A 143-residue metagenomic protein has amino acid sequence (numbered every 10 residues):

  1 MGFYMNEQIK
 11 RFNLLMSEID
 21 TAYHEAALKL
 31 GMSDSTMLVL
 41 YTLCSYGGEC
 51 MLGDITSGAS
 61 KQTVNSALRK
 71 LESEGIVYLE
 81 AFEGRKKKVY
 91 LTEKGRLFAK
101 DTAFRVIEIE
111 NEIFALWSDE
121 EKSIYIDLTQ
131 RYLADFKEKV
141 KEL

Functional and structural regions predicted by a protein language model:
M1-G2, E120-L143: C-terminal regulatory/oligomerization modules of transcriptional regulators
M1-L30, I76: N-terminal leader segment of winged-helix/HTH proteins
R11, E18, A22, L38-T42 (+2 more regions): Pre-recognition alpha-helix immediately N-terminal to the DNA-recognition helix within helix-turn-helix or winged-helix
T21-T63: N-terminal helix-turn-helix DNA-binding core of bacterial DNA-binding proteins
Y41, S66, D127: DNA-binding alpha-helical recognition surfaces that contact promoter or target DNA
M51-G53, R69, K87: Residues within the helices of the helix-turn-helix
T63, A67-K70: Residues within the DNA-recognition helix of helix-turn-helix
E72-D127: Charged, amphipathic alpha-helical coiled-coil/dimerization segments
